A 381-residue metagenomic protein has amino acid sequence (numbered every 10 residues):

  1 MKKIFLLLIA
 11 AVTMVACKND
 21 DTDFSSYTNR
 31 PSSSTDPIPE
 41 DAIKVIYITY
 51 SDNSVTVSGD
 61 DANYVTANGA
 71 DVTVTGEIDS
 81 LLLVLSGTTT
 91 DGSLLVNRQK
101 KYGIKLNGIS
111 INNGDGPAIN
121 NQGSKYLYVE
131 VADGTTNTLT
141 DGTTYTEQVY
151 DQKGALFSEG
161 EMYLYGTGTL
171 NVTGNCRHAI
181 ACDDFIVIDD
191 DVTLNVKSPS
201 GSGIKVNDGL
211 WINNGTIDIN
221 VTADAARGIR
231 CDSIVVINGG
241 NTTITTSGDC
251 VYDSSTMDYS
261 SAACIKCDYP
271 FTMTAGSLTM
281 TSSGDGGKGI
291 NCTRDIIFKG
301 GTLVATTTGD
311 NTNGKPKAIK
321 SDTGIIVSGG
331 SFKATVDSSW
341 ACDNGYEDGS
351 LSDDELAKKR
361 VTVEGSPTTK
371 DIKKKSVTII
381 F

Functional and structural regions predicted by a protein language model:
K2-L7: Sec-dependent signal peptide recognition, specifically the positively charged N-region followed immediately by
T13-A16: C-terminal motif of bacterial Sec signal peptides marking the signal peptidase cleavage site
K18-F381: A composition-driven surface/loop motif
